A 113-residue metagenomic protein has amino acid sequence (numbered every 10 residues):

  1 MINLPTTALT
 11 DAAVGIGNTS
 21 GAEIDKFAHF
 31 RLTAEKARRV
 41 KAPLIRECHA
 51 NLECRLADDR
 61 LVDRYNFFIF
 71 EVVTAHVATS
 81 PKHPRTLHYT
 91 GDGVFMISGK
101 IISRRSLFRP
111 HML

Functional and structural regions predicted by a protein language model:
M1-L113: Basic, polyanion-binding surface patches
